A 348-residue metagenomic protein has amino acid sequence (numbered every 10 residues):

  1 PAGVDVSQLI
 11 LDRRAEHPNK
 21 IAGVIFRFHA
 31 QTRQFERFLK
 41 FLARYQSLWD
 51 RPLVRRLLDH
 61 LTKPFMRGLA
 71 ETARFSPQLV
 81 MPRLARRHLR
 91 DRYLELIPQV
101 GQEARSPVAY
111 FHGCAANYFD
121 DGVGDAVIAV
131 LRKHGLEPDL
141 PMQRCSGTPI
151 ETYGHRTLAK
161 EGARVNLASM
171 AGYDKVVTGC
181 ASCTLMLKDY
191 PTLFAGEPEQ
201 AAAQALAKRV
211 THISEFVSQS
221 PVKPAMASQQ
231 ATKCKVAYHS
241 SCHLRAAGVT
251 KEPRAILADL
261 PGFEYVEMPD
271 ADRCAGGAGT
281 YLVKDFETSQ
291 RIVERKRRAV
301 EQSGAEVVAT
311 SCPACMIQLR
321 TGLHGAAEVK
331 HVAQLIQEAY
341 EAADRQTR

Functional and structural regions predicted by a protein language model:
V6-R348: Iron-sulfur cluster-binding electron-transfer modules in prokaryotic oxidoreductases
